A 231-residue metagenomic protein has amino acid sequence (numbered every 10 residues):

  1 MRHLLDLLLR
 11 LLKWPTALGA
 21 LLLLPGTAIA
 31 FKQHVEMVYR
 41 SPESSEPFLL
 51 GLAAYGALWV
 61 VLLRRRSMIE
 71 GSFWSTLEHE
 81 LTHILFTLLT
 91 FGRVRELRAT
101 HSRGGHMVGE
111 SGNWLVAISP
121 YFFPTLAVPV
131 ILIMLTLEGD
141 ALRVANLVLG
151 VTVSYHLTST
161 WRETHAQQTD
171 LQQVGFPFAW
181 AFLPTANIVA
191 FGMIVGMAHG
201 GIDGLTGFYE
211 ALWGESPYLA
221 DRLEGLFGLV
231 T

Functional and structural regions predicted by a protein language model:
M1-V60, A99-T231: Metalloprotease/metallohydrolase-associated module, dominated by Zn2+-dependent proteases
L4, R64-R66, L88-L89, Y121: Aromatic-residue detector
L58-E78, E110-N113: Short pre-active-site segment immediately N-terminal to the catalytic Zn-binding motif
R66, E70, H83, M107 (+1 more regions): Residue-level detector of functional hotspots within protein domains
S72-W74, F91-M107: Hydrophobic, membrane-facing alpha-helical anchors
S75-L88: Active-site recognition of the HExxH zinc-binding catalytic motif
L85-F91, R98, F123-P124: Hydrophobic, aromatic-rich membrane-embedded alpha-helical segments
